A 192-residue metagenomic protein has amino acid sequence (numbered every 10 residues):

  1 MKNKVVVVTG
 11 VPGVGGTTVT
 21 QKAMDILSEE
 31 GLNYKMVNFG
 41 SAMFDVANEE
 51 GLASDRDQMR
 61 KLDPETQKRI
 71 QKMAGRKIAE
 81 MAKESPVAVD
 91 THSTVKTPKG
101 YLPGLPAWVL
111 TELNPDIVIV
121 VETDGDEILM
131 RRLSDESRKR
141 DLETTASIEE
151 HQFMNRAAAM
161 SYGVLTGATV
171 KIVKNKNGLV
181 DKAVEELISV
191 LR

Functional and structural regions predicted by a protein language model:
V8: Hydrophobic anchor at the beta1->P-loop junction of P-loop NTPases
V11: P-loop (Walker A) phosphate-binding loop of NTP-binding proteins
V14: ATP-binding Walker
T17: Walker A/P-loop
K35-P103: ATP-dependent small-molecule kinase phosphotransfer cores that center on conserved nucleotide phosphate-binding segments
E65, S134-K182: Small-molecule kinase domains that catalyze NTP-dependent phosphoryl transfer to phosphate-bearing small molecules
T91-D135: ATP-dependent NMP and nucleoside kinases share a basic, alpha-helical "lid"
